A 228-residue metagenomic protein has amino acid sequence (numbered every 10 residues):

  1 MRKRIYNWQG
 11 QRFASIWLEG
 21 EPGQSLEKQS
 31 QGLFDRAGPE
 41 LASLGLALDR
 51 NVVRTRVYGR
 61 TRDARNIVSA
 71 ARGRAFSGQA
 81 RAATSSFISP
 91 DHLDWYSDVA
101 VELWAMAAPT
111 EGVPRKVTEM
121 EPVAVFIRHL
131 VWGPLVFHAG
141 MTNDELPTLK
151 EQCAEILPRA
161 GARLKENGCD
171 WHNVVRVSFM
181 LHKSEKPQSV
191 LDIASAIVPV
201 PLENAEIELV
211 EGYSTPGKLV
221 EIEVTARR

Functional and structural regions predicted by a protein language model:
M1-V175, L181-R228: N-terminal presequence-like segments and the immediate start of the first folded domain
